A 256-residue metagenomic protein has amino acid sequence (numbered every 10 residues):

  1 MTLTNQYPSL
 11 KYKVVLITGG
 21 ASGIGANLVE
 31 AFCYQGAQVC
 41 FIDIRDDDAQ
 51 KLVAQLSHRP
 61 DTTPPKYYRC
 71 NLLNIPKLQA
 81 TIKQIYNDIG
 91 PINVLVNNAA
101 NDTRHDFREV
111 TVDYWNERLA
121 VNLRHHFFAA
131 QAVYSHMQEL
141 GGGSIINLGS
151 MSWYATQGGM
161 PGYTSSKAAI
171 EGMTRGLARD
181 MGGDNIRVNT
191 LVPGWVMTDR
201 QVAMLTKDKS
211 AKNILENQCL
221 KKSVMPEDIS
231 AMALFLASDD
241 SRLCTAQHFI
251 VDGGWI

Functional and structural regions predicted by a protein language model:
T2-S9, A155, L234, T245-I256: Short C-terminal tail/terminal secondary-structure segment of NAD(P)H-dependent dehydrogenase/reductase domains
V96, G182, R187, C244-A246: Short, small/polar-rich loop/turn modules that mediate ligand/substrate recognition or access, typified
D106-F107, T111-L119, I214: Substrate-binding pocket helix/loop in short-chain dehydrogenase/reductase
F127, G142, S223-V251: C-terminal substrate-recognition "lid" of short-chain dehydrogenase/reductases
A130, S166, T174: Active-site helix of classical SDR
S135, R179-G183, R242: Alpha-helical segment proximal to the catalytic Tyr-Lys
S150: Residue(s) in the substrate-gating loop at a strand-loop-helix junction that position the organic substrate next
